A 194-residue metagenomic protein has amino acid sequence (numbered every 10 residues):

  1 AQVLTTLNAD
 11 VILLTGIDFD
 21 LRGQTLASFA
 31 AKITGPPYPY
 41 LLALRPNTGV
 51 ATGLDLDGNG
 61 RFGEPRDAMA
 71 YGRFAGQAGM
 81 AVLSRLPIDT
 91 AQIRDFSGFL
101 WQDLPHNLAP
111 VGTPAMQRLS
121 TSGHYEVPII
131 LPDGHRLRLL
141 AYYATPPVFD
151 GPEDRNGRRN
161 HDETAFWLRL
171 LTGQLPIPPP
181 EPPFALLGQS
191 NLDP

Functional and structural regions predicted by a protein language model:
A1, R94-S97, R136-P146: Active-site-proximal beta-strand elements of phosphoester/diester hydrolases
A1-M80, A115-M116, D133-L137: N-terminal, active-site-proximal structural segment of metallo-dependent hydrolase catalytic domains
I17-L21, P46-A51, I88-T90, Y143-V148 (+1 more regions): Solvent-exposed loop/turn segments at secondary-structure junctions within structured extracellular/periplasmic domains
T34, Y40, P147-P194: Metal-dependent phosphoesterases centered on the DNase I-like endonuclease/exonuclease/phosphatase
P37, G76-G79, T121-Y125, H135 (+2 more regions): Residues that flank catalytic or metal-binding motifs in active/ligand-binding sites
G63-P65, D103-G112: Short Pro/Gly-enriched beta-strand edge/turn motifs at strand-loop
M80, R85-T90, A115-Y143: Beta-strand-turn-beta hairpins that frame and shape the catalytic cleft of phosphate-ester-processing enzymes
T113-I129, D162-P176: A Trp-anchored, charged/polar loop motif used as the substrate-binding/catalytic surface of acyl/ester-handling
